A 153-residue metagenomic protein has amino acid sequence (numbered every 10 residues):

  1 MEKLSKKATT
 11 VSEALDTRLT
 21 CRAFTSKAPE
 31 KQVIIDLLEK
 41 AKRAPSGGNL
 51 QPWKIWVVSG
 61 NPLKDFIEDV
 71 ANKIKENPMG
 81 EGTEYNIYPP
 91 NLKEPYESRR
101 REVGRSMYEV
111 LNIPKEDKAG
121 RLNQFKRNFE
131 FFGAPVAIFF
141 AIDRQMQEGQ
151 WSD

Functional and structural regions predicted by a protein language model:
M1-D153: Acidic, surface-exposed loops and disordered segments
